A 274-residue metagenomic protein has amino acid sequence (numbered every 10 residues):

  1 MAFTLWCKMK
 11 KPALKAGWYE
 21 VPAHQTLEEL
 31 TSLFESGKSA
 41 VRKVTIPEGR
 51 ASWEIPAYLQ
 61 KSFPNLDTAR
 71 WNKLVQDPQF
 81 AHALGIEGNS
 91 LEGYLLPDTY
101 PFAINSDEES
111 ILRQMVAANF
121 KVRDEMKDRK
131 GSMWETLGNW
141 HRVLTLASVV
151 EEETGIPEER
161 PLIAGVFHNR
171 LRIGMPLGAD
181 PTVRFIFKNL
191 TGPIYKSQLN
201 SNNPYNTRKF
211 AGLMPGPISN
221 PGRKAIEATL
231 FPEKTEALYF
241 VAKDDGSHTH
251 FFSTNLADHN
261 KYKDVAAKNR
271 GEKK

Functional and structural regions predicted by a protein language model:
M1-R123: Signal peptide-directed extracytoplasmic domains
P64-N65, F80-K274: Bacterial extracytoplasmic/cell-wall-associated proteins, especially those involved in peptidoglycan
